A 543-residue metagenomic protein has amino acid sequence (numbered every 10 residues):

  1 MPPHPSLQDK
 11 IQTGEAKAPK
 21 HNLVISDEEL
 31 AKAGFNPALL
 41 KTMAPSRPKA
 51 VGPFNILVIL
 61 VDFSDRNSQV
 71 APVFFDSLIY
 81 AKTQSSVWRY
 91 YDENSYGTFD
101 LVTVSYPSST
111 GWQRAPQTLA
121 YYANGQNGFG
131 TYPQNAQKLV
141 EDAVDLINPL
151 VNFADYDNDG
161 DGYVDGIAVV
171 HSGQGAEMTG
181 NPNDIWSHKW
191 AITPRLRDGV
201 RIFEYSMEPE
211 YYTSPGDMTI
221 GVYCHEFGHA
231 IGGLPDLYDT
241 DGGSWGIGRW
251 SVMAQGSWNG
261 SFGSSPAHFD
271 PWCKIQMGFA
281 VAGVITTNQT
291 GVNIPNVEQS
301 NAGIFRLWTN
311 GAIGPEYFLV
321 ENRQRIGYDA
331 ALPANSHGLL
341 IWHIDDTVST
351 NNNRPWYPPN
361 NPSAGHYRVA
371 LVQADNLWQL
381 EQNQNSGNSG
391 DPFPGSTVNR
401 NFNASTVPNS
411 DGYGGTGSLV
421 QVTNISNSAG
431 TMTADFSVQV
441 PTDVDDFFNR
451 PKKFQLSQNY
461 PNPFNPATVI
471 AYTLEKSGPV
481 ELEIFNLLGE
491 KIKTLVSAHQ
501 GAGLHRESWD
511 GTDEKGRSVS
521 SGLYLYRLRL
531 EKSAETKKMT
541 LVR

Functional and structural regions predicted by a protein language model:
M1-C224, L234-G246, I344-V440: Propeptide-to-catalytic entry region of secreted or membrane-anchored zinc metalloproteases
N55, G338, P479-L482: Exposed beta-strand and adjacent loop surfaces of beta-rich binding modules that mediate intermolecular recognition
N94, G166-A334, D346-T347: Extracellular hydrolytic enzyme modules, especially secreted metalloproteases of the metzincin/thermolysin-like class
N351, E490-V496: Surface-exposed loop/edge segments in extracytoplasmic proteins
V422-T423, L495-H499: Beta-strand-rich interaction surfaces with strong enrichment in secreted/lumenal proteins
D445-Y460, F464-F485, T494-S497, R506-W509 (+1 more regions): Glycine-centered coil/turn sites that cap beta-strands in beta-rich domains
A498-A502, R506-S508, R517-R543: C-terminal tail/sorting-segment detector
